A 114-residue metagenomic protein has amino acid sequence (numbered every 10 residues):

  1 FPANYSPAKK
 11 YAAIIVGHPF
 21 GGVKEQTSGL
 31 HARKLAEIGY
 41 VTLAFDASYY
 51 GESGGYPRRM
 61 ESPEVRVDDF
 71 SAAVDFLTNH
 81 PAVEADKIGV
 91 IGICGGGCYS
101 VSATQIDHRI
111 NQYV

Functional and structural regions predicted by a protein language model:
F1-Y5: A short loop-to-beta-strand scaffold at the N-terminal edge of the catalytic core in hydrolase folds
S6-K10, E61, I93-C94, N111-Q112: Alpha/beta-hydrolase superfamily serine-hydrolase fold, recognizing
A8-P19: Short beta-strand element of the alpha/beta-hydrolase
G21-R33, A47: The serine-hydrolase catalytic nucleophile loop
Q26, Y49-E61: Glycine-rich "HGGG/HGxG" loop immediately N-terminal to the catalytic nucleophile of the alpha/beta-hydrolase
T27, M60-P81: Alpha/beta-hydrolase active-site loop
K34-G54: Conserved alpha/beta-hydrolase
A72-V114: Primarily recognizes the serine-hydrolase "nucleophile elbow" in alpha/beta-hydrolase and SGNH/GDSL folds
